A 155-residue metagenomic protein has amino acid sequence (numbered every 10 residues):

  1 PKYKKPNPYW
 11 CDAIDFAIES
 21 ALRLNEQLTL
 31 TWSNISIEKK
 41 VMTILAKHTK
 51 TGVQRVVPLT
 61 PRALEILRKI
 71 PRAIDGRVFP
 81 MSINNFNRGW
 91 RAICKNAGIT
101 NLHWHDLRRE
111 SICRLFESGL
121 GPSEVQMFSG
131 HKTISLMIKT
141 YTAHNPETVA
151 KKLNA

Functional and structural regions predicted by a protein language model:
P1-L24, L28, K50, R108: Basic, Lys/Arg- and aromatic-enriched nucleic-acid-binding interface segment
K2-P8, V78-N85, N101-D106: N-terminal core-binding DNA-recognition domain of tyrosine site-specific recombinases/integrases
W10, E38, V53, A73 (+2 more regions): Exposed loop/turn and edge beta-strand positions of beta-sandwich/beta-sheet ligand-binding modules
A13, A17, C94, L115-F116: Short helix-to-turn junction characteristic of helix-turn-helix DNA-binding domains, especially the helix
S20-N25, T29-K69, K139: Conserved tyrosine-mediated DNA breakage-rejoining catalytic core shared by Y-recombinases
E26-L28, L102-H103, I112, G119-G130: Active-site-proximal segment of tyrosine recombinases
K47-G52, L64, N84, P122 (+1 more regions): Catalytic-site neighborhood detector that most strongly recognizes the C-terminal catalytic loop/helix of tyrosine
H48, T60-T100: Active-site/catalytic core of tyrosine-dependent DNA strand-transfer enzymes
